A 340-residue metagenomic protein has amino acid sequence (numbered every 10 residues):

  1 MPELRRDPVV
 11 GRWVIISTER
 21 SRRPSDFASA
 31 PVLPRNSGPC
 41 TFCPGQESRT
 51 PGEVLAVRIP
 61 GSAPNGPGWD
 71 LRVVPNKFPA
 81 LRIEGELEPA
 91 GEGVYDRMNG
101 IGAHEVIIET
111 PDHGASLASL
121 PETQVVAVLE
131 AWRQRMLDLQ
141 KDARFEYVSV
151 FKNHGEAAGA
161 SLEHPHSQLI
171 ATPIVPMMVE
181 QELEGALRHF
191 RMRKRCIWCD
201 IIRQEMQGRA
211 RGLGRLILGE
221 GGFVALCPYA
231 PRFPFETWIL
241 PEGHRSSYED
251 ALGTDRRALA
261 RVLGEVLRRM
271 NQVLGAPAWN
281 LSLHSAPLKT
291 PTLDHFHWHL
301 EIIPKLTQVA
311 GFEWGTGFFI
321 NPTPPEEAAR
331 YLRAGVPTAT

Functional and structural regions predicted by a protein language model:
M1-H164, I170-S246, T254, L267-Q272 (+3 more regions): Active-site microenvironments that recognize anionic phosphate/pyrophosphate groups
E249, G253-V262: Gly/Ser/Thr-rich active-site loops/lids in small-molecule metabolic enzymes that frequently grip phosphoryl groups
